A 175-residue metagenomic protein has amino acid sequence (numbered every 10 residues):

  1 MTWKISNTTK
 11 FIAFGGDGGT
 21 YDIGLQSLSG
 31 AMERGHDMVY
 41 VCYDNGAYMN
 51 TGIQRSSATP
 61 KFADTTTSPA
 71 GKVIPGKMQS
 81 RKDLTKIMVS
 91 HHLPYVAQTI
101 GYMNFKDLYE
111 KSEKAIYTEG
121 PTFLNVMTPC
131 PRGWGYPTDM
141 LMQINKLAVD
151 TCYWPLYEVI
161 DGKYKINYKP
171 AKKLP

Functional and structural regions predicted by a protein language model:
M1-K10: Thiamine diphosphate
T8, D22-M38, Y43, A47-L174: Glycine-rich ThDP/TPP pyrophosphate-binding loop and its adjacent helix/strand module within ThDP-dependent enzymes
G16-G19: Active-site metal-binding loops of divalent metal-dependent hydrolases
